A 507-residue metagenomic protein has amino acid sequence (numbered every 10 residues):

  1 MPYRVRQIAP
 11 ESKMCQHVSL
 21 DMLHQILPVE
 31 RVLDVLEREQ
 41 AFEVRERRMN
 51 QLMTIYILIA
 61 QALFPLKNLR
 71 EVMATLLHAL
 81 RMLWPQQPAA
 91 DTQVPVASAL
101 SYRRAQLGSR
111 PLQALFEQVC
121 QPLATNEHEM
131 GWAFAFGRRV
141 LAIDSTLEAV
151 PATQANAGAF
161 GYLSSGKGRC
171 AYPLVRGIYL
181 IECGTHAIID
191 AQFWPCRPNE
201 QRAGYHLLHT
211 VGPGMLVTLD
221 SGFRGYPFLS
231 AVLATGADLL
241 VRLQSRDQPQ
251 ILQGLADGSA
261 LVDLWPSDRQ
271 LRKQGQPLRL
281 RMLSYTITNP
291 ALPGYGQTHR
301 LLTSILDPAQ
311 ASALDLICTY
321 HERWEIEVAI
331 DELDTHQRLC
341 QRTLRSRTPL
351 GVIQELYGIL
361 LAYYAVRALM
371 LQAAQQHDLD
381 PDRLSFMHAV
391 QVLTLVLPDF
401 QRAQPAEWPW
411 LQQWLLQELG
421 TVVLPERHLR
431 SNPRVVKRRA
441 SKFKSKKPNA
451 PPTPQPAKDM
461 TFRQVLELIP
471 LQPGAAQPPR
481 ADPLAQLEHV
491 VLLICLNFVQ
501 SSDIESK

Functional and structural regions predicted by a protein language model:
M1-T75, A105-L107, A114-L123, A135-R139 (+3 more regions): Single, function-defining residue in the core of a domain
L69-A89: DNA-recognition alpha helix
Q87-Q106: Major-groove recognition helix of helix-turn-helix-like DNA-binding domains
T92, F134-A135: Short helix-terminating capping/connector loops at secondary-structure junctions
A124-H128: A short, well-structured juxtamembrane/interface segment
